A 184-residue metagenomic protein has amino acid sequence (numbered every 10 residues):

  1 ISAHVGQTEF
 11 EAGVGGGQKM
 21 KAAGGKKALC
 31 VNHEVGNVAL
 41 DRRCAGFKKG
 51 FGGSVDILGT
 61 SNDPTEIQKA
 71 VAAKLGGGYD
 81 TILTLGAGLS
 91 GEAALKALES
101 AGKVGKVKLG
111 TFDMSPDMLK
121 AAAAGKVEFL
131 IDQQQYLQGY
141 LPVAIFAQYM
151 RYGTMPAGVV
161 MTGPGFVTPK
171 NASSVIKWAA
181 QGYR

Functional and structural regions predicted by a protein language model:
H4-A28, P64-Q68, M114-M118, Q133-R151: Hydrophobic alpha-helical segments within soluble ligand-binding/sensing domains
V5-Q7, L29-V38, G59-S61, T84-L85: Short beta-strand->loop
A12-G16, V35-S54, A93, A97 (+2 more regions): Short, solvent-exposed amphipathic alpha-helices that sit in or adjacent to ligand/effector-binding or catalytic
A23-K27, G52-V55, G77-T81, V104-K108 (+1 more regions): Loop/turn elements at helix/coil->beta-strand transitions in domains of secreted/extracellular proteins
L29-C30, F47-T65: Short beta-strand elements in bilobed, periplasmic/extracellular small-molecule ligand-binding domains
F47, S61-A121: Hydrophobic alpha-helical
F51, L137-R184: Hinge/cleft segment of the Venus flytrap/periplasmic-binding protein
